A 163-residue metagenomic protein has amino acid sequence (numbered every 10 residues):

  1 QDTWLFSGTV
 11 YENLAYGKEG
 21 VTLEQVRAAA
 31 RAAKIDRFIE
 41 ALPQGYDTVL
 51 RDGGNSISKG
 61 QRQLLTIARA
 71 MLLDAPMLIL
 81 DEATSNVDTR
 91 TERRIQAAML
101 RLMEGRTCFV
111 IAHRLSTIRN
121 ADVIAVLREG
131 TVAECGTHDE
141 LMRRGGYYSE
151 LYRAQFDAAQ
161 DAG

Functional and structural regions predicted by a protein language model:
D2, V10-A15, R27-I35, G45-G145: ABC-family ATPase nucleotide-binding domain "signature/switch" substructure
S7: The conserved phosphate-sensing helix
G20, D36-P43: Conserved H-loop
R27-R31, E40, S149, R153: Generic alpha-helical structural context detector
P43-Q44, Q155: Conserved beta-strand edge residues that scaffold enzyme active sites
R143-G163: C-terminal boundary and immediately downstream tail of ABC-type ATPase nucleotide-binding domains
